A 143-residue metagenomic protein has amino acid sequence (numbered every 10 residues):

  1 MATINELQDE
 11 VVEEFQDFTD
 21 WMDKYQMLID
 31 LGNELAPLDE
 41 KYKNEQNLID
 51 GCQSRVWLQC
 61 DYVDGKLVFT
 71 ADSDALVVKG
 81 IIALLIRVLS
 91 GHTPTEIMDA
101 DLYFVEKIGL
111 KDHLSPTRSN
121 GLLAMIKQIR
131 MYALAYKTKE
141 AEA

Functional and structural regions predicted by a protein language model:
I4-R55, Y62-K66, V105-E142: N-terminal intrinsically disordered, cationic/polar leader segments that include organellar targeting peptides
S73-A75: A short interface-forming secondary-structure element
V78: Hydrophobic (often cysteine-bearing) scaffold residues that line and stabilize catalytic clefts of nucleotide/cofactor
I82-H92: Alpha-helical support elements that line or immediately flank enzyme active sites and cofactor-binding pockets
G91-I108: Glycine-rich phosphate/pyrophosphate-binding loops and their adjacent beta-strand/loop elements at enzyme active sites
